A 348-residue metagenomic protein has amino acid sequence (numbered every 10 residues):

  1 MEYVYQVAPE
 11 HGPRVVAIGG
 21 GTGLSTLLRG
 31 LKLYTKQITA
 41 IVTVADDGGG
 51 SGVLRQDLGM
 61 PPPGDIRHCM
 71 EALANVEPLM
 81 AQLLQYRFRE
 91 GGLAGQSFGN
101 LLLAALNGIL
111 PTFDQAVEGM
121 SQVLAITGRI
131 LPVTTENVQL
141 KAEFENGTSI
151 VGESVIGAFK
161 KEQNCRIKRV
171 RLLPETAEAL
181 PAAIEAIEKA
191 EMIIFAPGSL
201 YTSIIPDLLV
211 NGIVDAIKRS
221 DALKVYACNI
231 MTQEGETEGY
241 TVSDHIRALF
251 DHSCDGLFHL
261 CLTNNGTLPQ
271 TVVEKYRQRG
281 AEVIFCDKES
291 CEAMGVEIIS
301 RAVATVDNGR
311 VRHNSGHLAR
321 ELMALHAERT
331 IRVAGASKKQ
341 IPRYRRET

Functional and structural regions predicted by a protein language model:
E2, G239-T348: C-terminal functional extensions of proteins
E2-H11, R29-Y34, T39-P61, A179 (+4 more regions): Conserved phosphate- and dinucleotide-binding cores of soluble alpha/beta proteins, encompassing both enzyme active
E2-P9, R14-I18, T22-L28, L33 (+12 more regions): Metallocofactor- and cofactor-centric catalytic cores in central/energy metabolism, strongly enriched
I18-G19, V42-T43, T134, A196 (+2 more regions): Short beta-strand segments
A45-N164, E321-E328, A336-E347: Electropositive, gly/pro-rich neighborhoods at or near active sites that engage anionic ligands
L83-T112, G198-I205, M231-T237, L268 (+1 more regions): Glycine-rich phosphate/diphosphate-binding loops and the adjacent beta-loop-alpha structural elements that coordinate
V138-P197: Active-site gating loop/helix substructures
